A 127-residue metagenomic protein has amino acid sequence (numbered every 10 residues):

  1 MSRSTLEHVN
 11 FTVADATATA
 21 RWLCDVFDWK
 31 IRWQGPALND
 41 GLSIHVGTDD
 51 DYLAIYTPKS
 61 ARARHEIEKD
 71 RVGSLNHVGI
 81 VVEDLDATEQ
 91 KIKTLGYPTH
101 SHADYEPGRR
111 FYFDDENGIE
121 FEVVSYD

Functional and structural regions predicted by a protein language model:
M1-A20, L75-I80, D127: N-terminal beta-strand motif that seeds the catalytic metal site of vicinal oxygen chelate
S2, E89-D127: Vicinal oxygen chelate
N10-L53, T94: Core segments of cupin and vicinal oxygen chelate
A37, P58, V124-Y126: Residue-level structural signal for beta-strand termini and adjacent loop
D40, A61-E66: A short, acidic/glycine-rich surface segment
D40, S74, P107: Exposed loop/turn and edge beta-strand positions of beta-sandwich/beta-sheet ligand-binding modules
D50-A54, A63, G118-F121: Short, charged/polar, Gly/Pro-enriched secondary-structure boundary elements
R71-I92: Mid-chain, well-packed structural core segment of small domains
